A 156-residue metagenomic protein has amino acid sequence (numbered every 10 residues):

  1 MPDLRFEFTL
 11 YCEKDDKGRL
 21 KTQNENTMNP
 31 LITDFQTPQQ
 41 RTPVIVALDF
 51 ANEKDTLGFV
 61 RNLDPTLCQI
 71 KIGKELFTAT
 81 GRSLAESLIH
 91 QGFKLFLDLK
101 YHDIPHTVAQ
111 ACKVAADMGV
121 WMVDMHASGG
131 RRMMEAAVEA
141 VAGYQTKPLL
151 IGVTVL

Functional and structural regions predicted by a protein language model:
M28-A51, D55-G58: N-terminal amphipathic alpha-helix/helix-capping segment at the start of soluble metabolic enzymes
R41, D103, T107-L156: Conserved anion-binding
V44-L48, I70-I72, L95-L99, V123-M125 (+1 more regions): Hydrophobic faces of well-ordered beta-strands that scaffold small-molecule active sites in alpha/beta enzyme cores
A51-N62, H106-K113: Short, acidic/polar
L84-F96, E139-L150: Alpha-helix-loop-beta-strand connector modules within alpha/beta enzyme cores
